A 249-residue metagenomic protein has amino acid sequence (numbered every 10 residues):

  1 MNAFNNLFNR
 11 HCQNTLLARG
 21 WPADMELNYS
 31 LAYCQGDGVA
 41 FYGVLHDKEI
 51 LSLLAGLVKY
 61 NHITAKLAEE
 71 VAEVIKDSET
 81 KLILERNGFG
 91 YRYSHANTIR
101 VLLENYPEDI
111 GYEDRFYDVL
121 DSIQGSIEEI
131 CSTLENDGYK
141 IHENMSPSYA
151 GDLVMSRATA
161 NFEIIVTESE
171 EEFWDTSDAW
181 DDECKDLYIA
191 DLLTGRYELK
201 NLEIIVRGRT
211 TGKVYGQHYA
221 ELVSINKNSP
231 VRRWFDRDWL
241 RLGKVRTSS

Functional and structural regions predicted by a protein language model:
M1-S249: Acidic interaction surfaces
